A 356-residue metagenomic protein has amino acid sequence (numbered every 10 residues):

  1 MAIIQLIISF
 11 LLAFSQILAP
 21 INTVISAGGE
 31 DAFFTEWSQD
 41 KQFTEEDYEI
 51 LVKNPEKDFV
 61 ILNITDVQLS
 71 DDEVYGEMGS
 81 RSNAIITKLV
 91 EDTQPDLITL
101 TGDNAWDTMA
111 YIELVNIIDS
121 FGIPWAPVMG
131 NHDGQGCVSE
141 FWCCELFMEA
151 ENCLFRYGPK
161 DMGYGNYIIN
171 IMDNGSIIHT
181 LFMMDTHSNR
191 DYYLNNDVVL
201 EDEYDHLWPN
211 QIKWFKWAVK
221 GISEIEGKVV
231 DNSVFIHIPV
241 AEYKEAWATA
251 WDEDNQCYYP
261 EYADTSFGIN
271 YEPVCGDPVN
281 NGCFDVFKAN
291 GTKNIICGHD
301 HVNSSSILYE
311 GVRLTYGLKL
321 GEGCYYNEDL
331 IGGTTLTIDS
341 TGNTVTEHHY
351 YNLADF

Functional and structural regions predicted by a protein language model:
N22-E113: N-terminal active-site segment of His-dependent metallophosphoesterases
D31-D47, I112-G227, T334-T337: Extended active-site neighborhood of metal-dependent phosphoesterases/phosphodiesterases
T35-I50, P55, I168-D173, V274 (+2 more regions): Binuclear metal-dependent phosphoesterase catalytic core
D58-D71, I178-D191, F235, R313-K319: Active-site-proximal beta-strand elements of phosphoester/diester hydrolases
N63-T65, I98-D103, W125-N131, F235-I236 (+3 more regions): Active-site neighborhood of phospho(di)ester-bond hydrolases with catalytic His/Asp-centered motifs
S70-D71, W106-A110, P127-V138, N189-Y192 (+4 more regions): Active-site environment of divalent metal-dependent phosphoester hydrolases
T93-D96, T180-M183, D197-D300: His/acidic metal-ligating clusters that form di-metal
